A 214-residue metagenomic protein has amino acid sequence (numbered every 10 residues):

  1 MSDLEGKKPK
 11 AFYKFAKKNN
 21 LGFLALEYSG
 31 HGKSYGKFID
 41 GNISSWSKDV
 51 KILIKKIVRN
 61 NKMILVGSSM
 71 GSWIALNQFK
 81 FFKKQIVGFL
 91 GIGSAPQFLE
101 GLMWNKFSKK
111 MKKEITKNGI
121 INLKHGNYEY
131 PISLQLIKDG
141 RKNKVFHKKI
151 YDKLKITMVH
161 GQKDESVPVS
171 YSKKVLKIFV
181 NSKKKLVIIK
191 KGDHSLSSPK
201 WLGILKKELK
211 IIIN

Functional and structural regions predicted by a protein language model:
M1-K7: Short substrate-entry loop that stabilizes the transition state in hydrolases
P9, Y13-Y35: Conserved alpha/beta-hydrolase
A11, N77-F81, K174: Active-site signature of alpha/beta-hydrolase-fold catalytic machinery across serine- and Asp/Cys-nucleophile hydrolases
H31-I57: Catalytic nucleophile-loop/oxyanion-hole region of alpha/beta-hydrolase and closely related hydrolase-like folds
N60-K62, L154-K155: Short coil/turn segments at beta-strand junctions that form active-site/ligand-binding loops
G67-A75: Gly/Ala-rich beta-loop-alpha elbow adjacent to hydrolase catalytic centers
W73, Q85-K183, V187-I188, D193-I213: The alpha/beta-hydrolase serine catalytic core
